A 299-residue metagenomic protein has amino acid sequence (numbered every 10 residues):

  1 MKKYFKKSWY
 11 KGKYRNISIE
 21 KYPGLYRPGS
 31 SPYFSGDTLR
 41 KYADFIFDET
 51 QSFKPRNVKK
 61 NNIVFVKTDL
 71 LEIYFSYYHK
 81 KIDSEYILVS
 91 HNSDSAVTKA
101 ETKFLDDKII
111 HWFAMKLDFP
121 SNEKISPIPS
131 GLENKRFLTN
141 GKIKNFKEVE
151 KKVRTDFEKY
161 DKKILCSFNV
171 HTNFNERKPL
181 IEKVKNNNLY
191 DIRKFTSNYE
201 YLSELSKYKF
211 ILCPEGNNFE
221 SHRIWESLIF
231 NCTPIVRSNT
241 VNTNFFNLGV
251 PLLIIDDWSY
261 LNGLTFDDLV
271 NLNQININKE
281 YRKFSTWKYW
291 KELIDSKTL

Functional and structural regions predicted by a protein language model:
K2-H222, T233-V250, N271-T298: Nucleotide-sugar donor-binding catalytic core of glycosyltransferases
L228: Short alpha-helix at the nucleotide-sugar/activated-sugar donor binding site of glycosyltransferases and closely
N247-F266: Change "using UDP/GDP/dTDP sugars" to "using nucleotide sugars
